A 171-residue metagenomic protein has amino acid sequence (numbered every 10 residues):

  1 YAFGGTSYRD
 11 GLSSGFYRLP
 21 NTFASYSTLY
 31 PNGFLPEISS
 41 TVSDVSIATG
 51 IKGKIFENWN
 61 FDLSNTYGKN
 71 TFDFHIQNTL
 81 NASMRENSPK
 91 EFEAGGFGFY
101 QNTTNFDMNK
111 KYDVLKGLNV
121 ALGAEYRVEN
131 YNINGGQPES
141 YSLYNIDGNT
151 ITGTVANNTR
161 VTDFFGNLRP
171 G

Functional and structural regions predicted by a protein language model:
Y1-G15, P20-T22, S27-N32, P36-G50 (+2 more regions): Transmembrane beta-barrel wall of Gram-negative outer-membrane proteins
A2-Y8, L63-K69, L122-V128: Transmembrane beta-barrel strands of outer-membrane/channel proteins
G11-G15, F61, T71-I76, E129-G135 (+1 more regions): Outer-membrane beta-barrel proteins
F34-A48, G53-F56, Y67, T79-G171: Outer-membrane beta-barrel transmembrane domain signature of Gram-negative proteins, especially the mid-to-C-terminal
